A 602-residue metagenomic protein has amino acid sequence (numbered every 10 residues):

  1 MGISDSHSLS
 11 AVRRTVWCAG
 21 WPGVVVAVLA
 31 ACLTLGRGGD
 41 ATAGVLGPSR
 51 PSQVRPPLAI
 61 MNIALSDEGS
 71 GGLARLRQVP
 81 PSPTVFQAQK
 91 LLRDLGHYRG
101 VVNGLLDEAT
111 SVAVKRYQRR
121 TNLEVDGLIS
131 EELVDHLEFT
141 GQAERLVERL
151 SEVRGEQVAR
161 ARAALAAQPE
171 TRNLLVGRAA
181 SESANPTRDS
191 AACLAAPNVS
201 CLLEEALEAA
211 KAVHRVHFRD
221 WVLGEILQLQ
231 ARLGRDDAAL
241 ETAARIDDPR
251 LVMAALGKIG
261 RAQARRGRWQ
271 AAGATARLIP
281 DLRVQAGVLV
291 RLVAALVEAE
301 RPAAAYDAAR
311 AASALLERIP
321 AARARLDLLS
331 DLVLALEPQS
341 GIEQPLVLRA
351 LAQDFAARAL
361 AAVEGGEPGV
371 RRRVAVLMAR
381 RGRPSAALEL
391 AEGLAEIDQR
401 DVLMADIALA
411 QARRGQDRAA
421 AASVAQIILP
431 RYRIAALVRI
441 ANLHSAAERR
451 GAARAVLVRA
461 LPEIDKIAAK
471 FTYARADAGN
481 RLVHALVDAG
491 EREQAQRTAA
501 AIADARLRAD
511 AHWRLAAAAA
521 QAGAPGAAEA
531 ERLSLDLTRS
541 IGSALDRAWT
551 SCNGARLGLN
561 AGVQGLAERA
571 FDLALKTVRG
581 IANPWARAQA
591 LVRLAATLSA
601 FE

Functional and structural regions predicted by a protein language model:
G2-A195: Cell-envelope/ECM-targeting effectors and their regulatory/trafficking segments
F139-E602: Non-catalytic tandem-repeat scaffold regions and their flanking low-complexity/translocation tails
